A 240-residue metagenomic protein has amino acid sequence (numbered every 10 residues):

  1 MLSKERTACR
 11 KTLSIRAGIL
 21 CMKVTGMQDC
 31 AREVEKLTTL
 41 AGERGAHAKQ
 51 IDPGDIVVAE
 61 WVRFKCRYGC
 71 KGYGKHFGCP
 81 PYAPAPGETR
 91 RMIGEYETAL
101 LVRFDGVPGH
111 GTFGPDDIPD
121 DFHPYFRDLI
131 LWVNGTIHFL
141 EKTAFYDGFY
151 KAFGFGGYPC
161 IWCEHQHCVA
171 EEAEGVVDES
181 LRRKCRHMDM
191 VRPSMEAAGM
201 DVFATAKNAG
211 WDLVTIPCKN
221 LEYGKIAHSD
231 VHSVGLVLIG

Functional and structural regions predicted by a protein language model:
E5-A8: Positively charged N-terminal leader segments that act as targeting/secretion signals
L13-I15, I19-D55: TRNA-binding/sensing appendages of the translation machinery
R44-K49, I56-H76, P81-D105, H110-G114 (+1 more regions): Catalytic cores of enzyme domains
